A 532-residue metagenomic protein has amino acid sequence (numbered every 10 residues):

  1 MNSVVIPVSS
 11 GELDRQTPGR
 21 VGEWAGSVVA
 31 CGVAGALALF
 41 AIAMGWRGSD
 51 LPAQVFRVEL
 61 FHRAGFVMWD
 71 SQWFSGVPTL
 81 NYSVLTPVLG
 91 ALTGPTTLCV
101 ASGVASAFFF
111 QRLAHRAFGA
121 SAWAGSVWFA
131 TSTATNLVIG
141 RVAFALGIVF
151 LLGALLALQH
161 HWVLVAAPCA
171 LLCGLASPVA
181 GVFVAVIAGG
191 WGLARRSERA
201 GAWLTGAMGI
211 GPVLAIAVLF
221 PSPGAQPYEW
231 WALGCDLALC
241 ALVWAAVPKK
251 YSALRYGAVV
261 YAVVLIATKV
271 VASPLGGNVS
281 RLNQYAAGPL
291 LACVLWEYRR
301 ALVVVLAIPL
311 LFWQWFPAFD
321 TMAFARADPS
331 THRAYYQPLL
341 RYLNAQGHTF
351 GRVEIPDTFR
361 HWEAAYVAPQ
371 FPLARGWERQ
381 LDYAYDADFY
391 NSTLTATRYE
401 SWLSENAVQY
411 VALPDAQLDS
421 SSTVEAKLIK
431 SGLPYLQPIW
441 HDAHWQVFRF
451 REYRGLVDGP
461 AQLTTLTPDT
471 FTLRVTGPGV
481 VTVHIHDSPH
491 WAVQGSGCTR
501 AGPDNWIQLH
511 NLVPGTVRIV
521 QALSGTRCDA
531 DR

Functional and structural regions predicted by a protein language model:
M1-A41, R532: Start-transfer (signal-anchor) and selected internal transmembrane alpha helices of multi-pass inner/ER membrane
S10, R15-R20, L158-V165, L193-A202 (+2 more regions): Membrane-interface junctions at the ends of membrane-embedded or membrane-associated helices
W24-S27, A34-D70, A365: Extracytoplasmic loop-helix module adjacent to an early transmembrane segment
A43, R47-F56, R63-A64, F74 (+3 more regions): Transmembrane catalytic cores of multi-pass membrane glycosyltransferases and polysaccharide-assembly enzymes
R63-T97, C173: Short hydrophobic/aromatic helix or loop-helix immediately within or flanking a transmembrane segment in polytopic
V104-F108, R112, S121-Q159, V165-G192 (+1 more regions): Membrane-embedded helix bundles of polyisoprenyl
W296-T321: Internal/C-terminal transmembrane anchor helices
P317-R532: Extracytoplasmic
